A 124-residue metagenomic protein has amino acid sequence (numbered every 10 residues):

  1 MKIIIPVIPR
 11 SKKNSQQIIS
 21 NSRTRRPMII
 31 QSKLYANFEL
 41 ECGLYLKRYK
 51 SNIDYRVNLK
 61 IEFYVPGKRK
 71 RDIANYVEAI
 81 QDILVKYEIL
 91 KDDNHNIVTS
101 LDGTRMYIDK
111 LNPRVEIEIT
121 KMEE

Functional and structural regions predicted by a protein language model:
M1-E124: Acidic, proline/glycine-enriched N-terminal capping motif
